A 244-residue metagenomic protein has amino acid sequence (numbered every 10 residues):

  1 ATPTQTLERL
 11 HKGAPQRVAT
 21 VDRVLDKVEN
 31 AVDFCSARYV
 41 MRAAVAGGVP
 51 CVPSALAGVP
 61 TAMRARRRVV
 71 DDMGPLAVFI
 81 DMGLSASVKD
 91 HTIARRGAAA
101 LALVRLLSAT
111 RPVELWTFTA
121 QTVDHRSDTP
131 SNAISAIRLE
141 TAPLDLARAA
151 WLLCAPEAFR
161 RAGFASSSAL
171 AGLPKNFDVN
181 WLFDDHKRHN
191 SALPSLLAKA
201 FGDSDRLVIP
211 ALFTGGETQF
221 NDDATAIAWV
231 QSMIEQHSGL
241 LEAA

Functional and structural regions predicted by a protein language model:
A1-A14, A43-A46, M73-G74, L84-K89 (+3 more regions): Acidic, glycine-rich A-domain
T2-L76: Negatively charged sequence features
V24-C35, L103-S108, M233-H237: Hydrophobic, Leu/Ile/Phe/Ala-enriched alpha-helical segments that form helix-helix packing faces
R64, L101-A102: Eukaryotic intrinsically disordered and solvent-exposed regulatory patches
D81: Residues that scaffold, gate, or flank divalent-cation-dependent active/transport sites
